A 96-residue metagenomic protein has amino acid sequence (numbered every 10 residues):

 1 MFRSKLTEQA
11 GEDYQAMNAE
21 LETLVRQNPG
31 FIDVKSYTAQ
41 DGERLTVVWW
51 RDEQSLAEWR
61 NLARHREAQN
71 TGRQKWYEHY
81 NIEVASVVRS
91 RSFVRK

Functional and structural regions predicted by a protein language model:
M1-R44, E53-N61, Y77-K96: Short S/T/G/P-rich N-terminal loop/turn motif that feeds into the first structured element of a domain
